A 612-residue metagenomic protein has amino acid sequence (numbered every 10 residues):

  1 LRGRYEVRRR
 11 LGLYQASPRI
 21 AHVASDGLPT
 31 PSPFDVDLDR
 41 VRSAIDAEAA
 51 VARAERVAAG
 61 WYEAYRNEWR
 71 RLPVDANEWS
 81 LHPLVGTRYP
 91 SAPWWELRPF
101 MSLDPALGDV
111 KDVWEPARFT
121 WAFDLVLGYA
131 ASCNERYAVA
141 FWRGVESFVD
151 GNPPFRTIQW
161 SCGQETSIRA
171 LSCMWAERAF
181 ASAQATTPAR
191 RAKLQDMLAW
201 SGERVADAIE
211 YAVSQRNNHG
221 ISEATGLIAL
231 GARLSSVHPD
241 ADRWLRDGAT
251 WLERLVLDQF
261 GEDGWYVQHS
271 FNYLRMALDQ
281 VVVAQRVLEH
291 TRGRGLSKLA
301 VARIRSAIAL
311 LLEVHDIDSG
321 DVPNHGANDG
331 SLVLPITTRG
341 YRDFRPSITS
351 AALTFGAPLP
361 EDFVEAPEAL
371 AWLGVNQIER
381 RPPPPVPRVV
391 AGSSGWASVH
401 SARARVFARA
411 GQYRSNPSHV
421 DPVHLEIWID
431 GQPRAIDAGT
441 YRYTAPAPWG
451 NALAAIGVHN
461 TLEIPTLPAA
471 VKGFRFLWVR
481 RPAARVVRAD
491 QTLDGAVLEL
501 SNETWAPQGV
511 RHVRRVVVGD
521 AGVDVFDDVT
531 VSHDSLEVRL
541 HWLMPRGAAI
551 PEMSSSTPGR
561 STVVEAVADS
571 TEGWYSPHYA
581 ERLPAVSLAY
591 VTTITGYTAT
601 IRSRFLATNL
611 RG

Functional and structural regions predicted by a protein language model:
L1-P29: Membrane-proximal basic amphipathic "stem/tether" segments
D46-D104: Short, functional "switch" segments adjacent to catalytic/cofactor/reactive centers
Y89-L103, L107-R305, V314-D321: Aromatic-lined, polymer-binding surfaces characteristic of secreted/periplasmic polysaccharide-degrading enzymes
K111, P116-R118, S394-W396, P422-H424 (+4 more regions): Extracellular structured ligand-interaction cores
S167, N328, P335-T337, A352-F363 (+1 more regions): CBM-like, beta-strand-rich accessory domains located in the C-terminal region of large, secreted polysaccharide-active
L252-E253, P382-P383, A391-S393, H419-D421 (+3 more regions): Residues that act as N-cap/strand-start positions at coil-to-secondary-structure junctions
W265, H269-A435, V487-A489, T595: Carbohydrate-active enzyme catalytic cores, enriched for enzymes that act on polyanionic acidic polysaccharides
A435-P446: Cytochrome P450 core scaffold surrounding the K-helix E-X-X-R motif and the conserved "meander" helix-loop region
